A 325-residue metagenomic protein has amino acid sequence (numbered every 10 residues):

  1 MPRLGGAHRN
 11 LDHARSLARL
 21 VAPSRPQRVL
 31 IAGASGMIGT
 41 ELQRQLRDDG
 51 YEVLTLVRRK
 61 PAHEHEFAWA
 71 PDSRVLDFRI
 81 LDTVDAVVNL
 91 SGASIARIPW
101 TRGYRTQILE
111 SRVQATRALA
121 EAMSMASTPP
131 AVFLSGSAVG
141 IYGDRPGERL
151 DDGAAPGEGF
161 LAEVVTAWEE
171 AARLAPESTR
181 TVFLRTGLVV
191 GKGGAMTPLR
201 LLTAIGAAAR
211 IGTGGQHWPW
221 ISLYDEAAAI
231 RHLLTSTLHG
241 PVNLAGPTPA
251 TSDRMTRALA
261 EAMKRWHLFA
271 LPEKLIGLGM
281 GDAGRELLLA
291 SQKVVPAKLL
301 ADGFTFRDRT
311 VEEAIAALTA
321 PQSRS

Functional and structural regions predicted by a protein language model:
M1-Q27, T235, R285-S325: C-terminal amphipathic/interface module of NAD(P)-dependent oxidoreductases and related NAD-binding regulators
A18-Q27, A229, T235-D282, A316-S325: Mid/C-terminal beta-alpha module of Rossmann-like enzyme folds, strongest in SDR-family dehydrogenases/epimerases
V21, P26-D49: N-terminal Rossmann NAD(P)H-binding glycine-rich loop of SDR-like oxidoreductase domains
P61, E66-A115: NAD(P)H-binding glycine-rich loop region in Rossmannoid oxidoreductase-like domains and their noncatalytic homologs
T116-G159: Conserved Rossmann-fold NAD(P)-dependent oxidoreductase catalytic core, especially the SDR/UDP-sugar
S137-A138, E170-K192: Conserved beta-loop-beta element that borders a ligand/cofactor-binding pocket
T166, S178, V190-P198, H232-V242: Glycine/proline-rich active-site loop of Rossmann-fold NAD(P)-dependent oxidoreductases
R173, R200-A208, Q216-A250: Alpha-helical substrate-binding/gating segment
